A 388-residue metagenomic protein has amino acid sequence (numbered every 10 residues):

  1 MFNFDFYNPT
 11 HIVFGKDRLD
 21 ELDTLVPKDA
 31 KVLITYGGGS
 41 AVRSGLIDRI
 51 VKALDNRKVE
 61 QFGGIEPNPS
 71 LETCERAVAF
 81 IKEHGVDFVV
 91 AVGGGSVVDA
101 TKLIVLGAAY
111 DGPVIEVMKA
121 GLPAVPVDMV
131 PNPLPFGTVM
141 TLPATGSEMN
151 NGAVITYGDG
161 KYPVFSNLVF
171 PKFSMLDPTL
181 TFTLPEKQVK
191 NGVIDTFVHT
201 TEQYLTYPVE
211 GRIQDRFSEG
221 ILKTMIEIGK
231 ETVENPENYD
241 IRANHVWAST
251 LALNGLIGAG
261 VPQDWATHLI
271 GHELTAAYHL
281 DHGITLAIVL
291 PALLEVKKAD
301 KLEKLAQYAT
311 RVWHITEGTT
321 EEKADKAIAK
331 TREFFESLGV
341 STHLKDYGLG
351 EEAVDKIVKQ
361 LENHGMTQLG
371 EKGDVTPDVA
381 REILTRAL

Functional and structural regions predicted by a protein language model:
M1-F88, L344-K345: ATP/NTP phosphate-donor binding region
T10, Y110-E210, Q307: A glycine/threonine-rich phosphate-anchoring loop and its flanking beta-alpha core in nucleotide/phosphate-binding
L19-L22, V42-L46, L71, S96-T101 (+4 more regions): Short glycine/serine/threonine-rich phosphate/pyrophosphate-binding segments that cradle anionic phosphate groups
A77-V78, V97-D111, M149-N150: Short Gly/Thr/Asp-enriched flexible loops that form oxyanion-binding sites at enzyme active sites
V86-K102, T141-S147, A277-L280: Glycine/serine-rich anion-binding loops at beta->alpha junctions that coordinate negatively charged ligand groups
Q203, Y207-K330: Active-site segments that bind and position negatively charged phosphate/pyrophosphate groups
L305, T316-L388: C-terminal charged capping/lid subdomain of soluble metabolic enzymes
